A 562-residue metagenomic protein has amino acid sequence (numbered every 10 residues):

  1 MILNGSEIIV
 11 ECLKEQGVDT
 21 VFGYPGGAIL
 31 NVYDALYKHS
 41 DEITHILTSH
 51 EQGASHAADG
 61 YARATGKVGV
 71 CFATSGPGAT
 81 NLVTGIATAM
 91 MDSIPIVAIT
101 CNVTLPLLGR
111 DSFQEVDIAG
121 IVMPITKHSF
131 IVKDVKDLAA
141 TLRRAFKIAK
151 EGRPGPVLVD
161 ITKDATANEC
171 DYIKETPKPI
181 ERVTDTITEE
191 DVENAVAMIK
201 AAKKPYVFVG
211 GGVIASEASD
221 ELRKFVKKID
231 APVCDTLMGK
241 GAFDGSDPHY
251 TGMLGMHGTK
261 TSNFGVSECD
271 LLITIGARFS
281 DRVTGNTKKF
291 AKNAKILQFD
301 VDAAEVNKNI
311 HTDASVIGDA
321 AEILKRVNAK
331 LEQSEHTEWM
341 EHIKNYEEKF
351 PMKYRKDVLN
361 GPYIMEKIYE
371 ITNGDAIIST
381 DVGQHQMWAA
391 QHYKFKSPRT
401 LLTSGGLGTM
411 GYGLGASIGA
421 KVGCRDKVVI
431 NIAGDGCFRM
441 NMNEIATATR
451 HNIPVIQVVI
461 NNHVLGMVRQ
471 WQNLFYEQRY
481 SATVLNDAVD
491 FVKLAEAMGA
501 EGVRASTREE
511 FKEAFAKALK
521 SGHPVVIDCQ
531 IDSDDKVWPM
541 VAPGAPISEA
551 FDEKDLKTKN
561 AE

Functional and structural regions predicted by a protein language model:
M1-L331, I371-G374, P454-Q457, L474-E477 (+1 more regions): N-terminal alpha/beta PP-like core and its mobile active-site loop of ThDP/TPP-dependent enzymes
S6-V10, K14-D19, G27, V32-Y37 (+1 more regions): Active-site diphosphate/adenylate-binding microenvironment
Y24-G26, H45-H56, C71-G78, K133-D134 (+8 more regions): Active-site nucleophile and cofactor-binding loops and adjacent substrate-binding regions of central metabolic enzymes
I46, E181-D185, S404-L407, E477-N486 (+1 more regions): A short acidic, glycine-rich active-site loop that binds or catalyzes chemistry on phosphate/adenosine moieties
Q114, R450-P543: Thiamine diphosphate
K136, N293-Q384, R508-K512, K517 (+1 more regions): Phosphate/pyrophosphate-binding active-site segments
I296, I368, T380, G419 (+6 more regions): Hydrophobic, well-ordered secondary-structure elements that form the walls of internal hydrophobic environments
Y412, A416-P454, I460: Catalytic phosphate/nucleotide-handling subdomain of diverse soluble enzymes
